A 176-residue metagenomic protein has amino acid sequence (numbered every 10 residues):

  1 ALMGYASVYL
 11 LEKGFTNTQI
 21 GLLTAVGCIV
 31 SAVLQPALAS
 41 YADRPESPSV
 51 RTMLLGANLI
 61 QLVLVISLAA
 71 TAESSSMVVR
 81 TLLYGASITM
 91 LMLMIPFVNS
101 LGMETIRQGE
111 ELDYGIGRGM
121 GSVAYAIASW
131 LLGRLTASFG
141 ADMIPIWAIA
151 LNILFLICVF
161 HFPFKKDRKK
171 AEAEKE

Functional and structural regions predicted by a protein language model:
A1-A32: Helix-loop boundary and gating motifs at the non-cytosolic
V30-A32, L112-G133: Glycine-rich segments within core transmembrane alpha-helices of 12-TM secondary carriers
V33-P48, T136-A137: Helix-to-loop junctions at the C-terminal end of transmembrane segments in multipass secondary transporters
R51-S67, I149: Structural signature of the two symmetry-related core transmembrane helices
L64-S67, T71, S75-F97, L101: Hydrophobic core of transmembrane alpha-helices in multi-pass small-molecule transporters, especially MFS/SLC-type
G102-D113: Paired intracellular helix-loop junctions of major facilitator superfamily
G109, F160-E176: Flexible cytoplasmic inter-helical loops of multi-pass small-molecule transporters
I144-H161: Symmetry-related core transmembrane helices of the 12-TM Major Facilitator Superfamily/SLC fold
